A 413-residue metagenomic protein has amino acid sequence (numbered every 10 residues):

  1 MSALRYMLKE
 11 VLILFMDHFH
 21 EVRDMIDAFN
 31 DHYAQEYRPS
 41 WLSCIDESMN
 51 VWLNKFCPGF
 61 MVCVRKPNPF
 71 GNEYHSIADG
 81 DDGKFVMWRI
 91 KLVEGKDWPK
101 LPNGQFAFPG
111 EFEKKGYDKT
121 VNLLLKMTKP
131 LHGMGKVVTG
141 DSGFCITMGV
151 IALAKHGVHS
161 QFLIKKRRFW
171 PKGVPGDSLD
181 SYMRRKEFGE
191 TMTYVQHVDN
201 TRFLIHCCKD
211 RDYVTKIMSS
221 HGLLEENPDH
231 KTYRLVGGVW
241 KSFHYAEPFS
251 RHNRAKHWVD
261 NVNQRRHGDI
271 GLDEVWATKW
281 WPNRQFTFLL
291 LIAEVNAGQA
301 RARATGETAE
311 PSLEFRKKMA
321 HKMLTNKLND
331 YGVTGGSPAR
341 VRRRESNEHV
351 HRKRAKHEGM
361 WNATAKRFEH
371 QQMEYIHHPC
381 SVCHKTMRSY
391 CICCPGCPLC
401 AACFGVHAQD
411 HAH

Functional and structural regions predicted by a protein language model:
M1-H413: Acidic, contiguous segments within the catalytic cores of piggyBac-derived transposases
